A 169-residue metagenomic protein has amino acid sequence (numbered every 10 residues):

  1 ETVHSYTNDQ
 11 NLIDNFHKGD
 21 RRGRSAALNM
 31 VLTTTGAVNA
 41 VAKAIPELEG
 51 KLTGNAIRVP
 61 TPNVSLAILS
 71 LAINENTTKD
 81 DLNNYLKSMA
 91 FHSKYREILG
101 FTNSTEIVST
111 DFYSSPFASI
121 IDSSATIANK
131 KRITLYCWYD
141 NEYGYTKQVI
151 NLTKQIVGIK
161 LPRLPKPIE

Functional and structural regions predicted by a protein language model:
E1-I133: C-terminal substrate-binding/catalytic lobe of Rossmann-fold NAD(P)-dependent oxidoreductases
Y113-E169: NAD(P)-dependent Rossmann-like dehydrogenase/reductase catalytic/cofactor-binding core
